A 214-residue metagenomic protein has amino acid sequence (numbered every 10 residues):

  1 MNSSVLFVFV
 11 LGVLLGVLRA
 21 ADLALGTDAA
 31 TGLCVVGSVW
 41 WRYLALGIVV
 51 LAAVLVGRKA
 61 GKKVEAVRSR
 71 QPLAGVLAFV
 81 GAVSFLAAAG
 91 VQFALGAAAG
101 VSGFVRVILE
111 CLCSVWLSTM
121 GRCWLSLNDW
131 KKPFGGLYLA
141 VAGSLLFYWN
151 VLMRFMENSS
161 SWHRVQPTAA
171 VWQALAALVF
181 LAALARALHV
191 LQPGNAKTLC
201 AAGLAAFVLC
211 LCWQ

Functional and structural regions predicted by a protein language model:
M1-E110: N-terminal topogenic module of multi-pass integral membrane proteins
V5-V8, A66-G81, L125-L145, H189-V208: Cytoplasm-facing juxtamembrane segments at the starts of transmembrane helices in multi-pass membrane proteins
A20-L23, R58-K59, A88-F93, M120-C123 (+3 more regions): Short hydrophobic alpha-helical membrane-anchoring segments
L23-Y43, A66, G90-L112, N128-G135 (+3 more regions): Membrane-helix interface and helix-disruption motif detector
G47-V50, E110-T119, F147, A170-A183: Generic alpha-helical transmembrane segments
W116-L127, L152, A174-G194: Alpha-helical transmembrane segments in multipass membrane proteins, preferentially the mid-helix core
L178-A185, A201-A205, L209-Q214: Elongated scaffolding segments in large macromolecular assemblies, built predominantly from amphipathic alpha-helices
